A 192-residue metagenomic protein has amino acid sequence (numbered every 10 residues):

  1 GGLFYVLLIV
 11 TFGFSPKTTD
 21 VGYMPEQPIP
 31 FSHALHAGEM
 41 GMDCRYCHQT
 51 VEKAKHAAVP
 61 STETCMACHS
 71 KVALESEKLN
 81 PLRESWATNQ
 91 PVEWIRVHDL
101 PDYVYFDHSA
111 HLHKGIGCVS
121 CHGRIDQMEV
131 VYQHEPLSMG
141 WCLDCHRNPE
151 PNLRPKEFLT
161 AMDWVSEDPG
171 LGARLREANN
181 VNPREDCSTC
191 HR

Functional and structural regions predicted by a protein language model:
G1-T11: Hydrophobic membrane-insertion alpha-helices, especially the h-region of bacterial N-terminal signal peptides
L7, L82-W86, G172-A178: Generic hydrophobic, helix-prone segments enriched in Leu/Val/Ile
S15, M24-K78, D107-R192: Sequence context surrounding c-type heme c attachment/ligation sites in exported
T18: Alpha-helical segment that forms one wall of the substrate-binding/catalytic cleft in peptidoglycan-active domains
N80-L100: Carboxylate-rich helix-loop segments that flank metal/cofactor sites and access channels in metalloenzymes
W94-L112: Short, solvent-exposed interaction modules
